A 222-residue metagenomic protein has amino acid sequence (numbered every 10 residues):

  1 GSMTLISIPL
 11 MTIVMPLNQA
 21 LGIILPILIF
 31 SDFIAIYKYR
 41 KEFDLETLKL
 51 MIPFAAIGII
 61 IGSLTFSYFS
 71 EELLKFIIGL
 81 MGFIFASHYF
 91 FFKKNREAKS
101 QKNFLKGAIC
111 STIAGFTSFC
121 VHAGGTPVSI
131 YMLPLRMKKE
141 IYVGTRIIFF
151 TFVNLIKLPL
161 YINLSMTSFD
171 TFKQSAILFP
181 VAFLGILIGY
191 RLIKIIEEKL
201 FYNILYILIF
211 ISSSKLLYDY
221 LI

Functional and structural regions predicted by a protein language model:
G1-K49, C110-S111, G115, G125-F179 (+1 more regions): Small-residue-rich hydrophobic segments that form or flank transmembrane alpha-helices in multi-pass membrane proteins
P9, S63-S67, I130, Y190: Small-residue-mediated transmembrane helix hinge/kink sites in multi-pass secondary transporters
A20, I61-F66, G115-A123, K157-L158 (+1 more regions): Hydrophobic alpha-helical transmembrane segments in multi-pass integral membrane proteins
D32-E42, I77-N103, Y190-R191, I211-I222: Transmembrane helix exit motif
F43-F90: Glycine/small-residue-rich loop that forms an oxyanion/phosphate-binding "nest" at active or ligand-binding sites
D44-A55, I77-M81, Q101-S111, I141-I148 (+1 more regions): Cytoplasmic-side transmembrane-helix entry/capping segments in multi-pass membrane proteins
S63-L73, Y161-K173, Y218-I222: Membrane-interface helix termini and inter-helical loops of multi-pass transporters
L187-F210: Interfacial loop-to-transmembrane junctions
